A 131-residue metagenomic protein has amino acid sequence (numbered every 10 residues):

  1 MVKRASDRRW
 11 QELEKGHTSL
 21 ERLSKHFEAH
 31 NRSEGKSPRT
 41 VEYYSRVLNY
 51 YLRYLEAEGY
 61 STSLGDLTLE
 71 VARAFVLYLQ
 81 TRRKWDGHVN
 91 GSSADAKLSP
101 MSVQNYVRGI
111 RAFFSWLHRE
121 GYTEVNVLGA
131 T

Functional and structural regions predicted by a protein language model:
S6-T18: Acidic, low-complexity proline/glycine-rich segments
D7-R9, K25-E42, N49-T131: N-terminal core-binding DNA-recognition domain of tyrosine recombinases/integrases
K15-E28: Short alpha-helical hairpin
